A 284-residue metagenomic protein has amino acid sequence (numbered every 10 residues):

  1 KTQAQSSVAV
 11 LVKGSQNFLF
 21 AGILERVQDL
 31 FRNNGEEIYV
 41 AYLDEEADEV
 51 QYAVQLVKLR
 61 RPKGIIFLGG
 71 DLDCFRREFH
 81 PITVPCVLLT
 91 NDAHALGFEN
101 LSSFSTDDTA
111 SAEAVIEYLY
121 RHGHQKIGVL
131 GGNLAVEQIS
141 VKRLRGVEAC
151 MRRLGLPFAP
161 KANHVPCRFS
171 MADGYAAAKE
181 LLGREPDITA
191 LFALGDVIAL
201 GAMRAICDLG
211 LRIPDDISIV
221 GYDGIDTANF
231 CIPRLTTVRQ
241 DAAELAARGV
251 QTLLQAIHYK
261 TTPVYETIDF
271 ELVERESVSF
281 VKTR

Functional and structural regions predicted by a protein language model:
K1-Q5, K282-R284: N-terminal helix-turn-helix DNA-binding module of bacterial transcription factors
Q3-E117, R121, G183, D187: Alpha-helical recognition/docking segments in bacterial nutrient-uptake and carbohydrate-utilization systems
A9-L11, R61-G69, G128-G131, H164 (+2 more regions): Periplasmic-binding protein-like
V12-G22, V40-E49, S103-A114, L130-A177 (+4 more regions): Hinge/beta->alpha junction and helix N-cap segments in small-molecule ligand-binding domains
E25, D29, E117, R121 (+7 more regions): Short, well-ordered alpha-helices that flank and scaffold nucleotide-derived cofactor binding pockets
R77-V84, E148, A202-L211: Glycosyltransferases and closely related glycan-assembly transferases that use nucleotide-activated donors
A159, A177-R284: Flexible loop/turn connectors
